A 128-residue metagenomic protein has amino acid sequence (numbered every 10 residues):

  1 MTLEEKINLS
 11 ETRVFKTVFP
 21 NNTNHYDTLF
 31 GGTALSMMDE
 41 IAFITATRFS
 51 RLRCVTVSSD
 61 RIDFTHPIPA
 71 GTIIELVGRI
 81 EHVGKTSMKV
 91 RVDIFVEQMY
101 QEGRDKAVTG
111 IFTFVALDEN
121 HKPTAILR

Functional and structural regions predicted by a protein language model:
T2-V14, I68-A70, E81-R128: HotDog/MaoC-like acyl-thioester-processing domains
T2-V55, V115-R128: Hot-dog-fold acyl-thioester-processing enzymes
V18-N22, S59-H66, V96-Q98: Short, well-ordered turn and helix-capping elements at secondary-structure junctions
D27, D39, D60-D63, D93 (+2 more regions): Acidic-enriched, low-complexity/disordered segments with a strong bias for Aspartate over Glutamate
L35, V55-V57, K85, D105: Generic structural signal for well-ordered secondary structure
R51-P67, T72: Small beta-barrel nucleic-acid-binding modules, principally OB-folds
